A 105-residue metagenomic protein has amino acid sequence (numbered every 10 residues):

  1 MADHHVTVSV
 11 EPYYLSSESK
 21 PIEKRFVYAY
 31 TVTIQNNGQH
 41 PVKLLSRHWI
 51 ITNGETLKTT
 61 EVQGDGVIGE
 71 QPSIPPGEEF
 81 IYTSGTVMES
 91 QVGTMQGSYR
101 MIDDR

Functional and structural regions predicted by a protein language model:
M1-V27: Low-complexity, acidic Ser/Thr/Pro/Gly-rich terminal tails and inter-domain linkers that flank the onset of structured
D3, T52, T60-V62, E89 (+1 more regions): Extended interaction-bearing regions that mediate binding to partners or small molecules
H5, A29, S46-H48: Exposed beta-strand and adjacent loop surfaces of beta-rich binding modules that mediate intermolecular recognition
R25-T31, Q96: Short, solvent-exposed loop/turn segments enriched in Ser/Thr/Gly
I34-G38: Asparagine-centered strand-capping/turn motif at beta-strand->loop junctions
H40-T59, M101: Short acidic, flexible loop segments centered on an aromatic residue
T59-V92: Intrinsically disordered, low-complexity Pro/Gly/Ser/Thr-rich segments with frequent PxxP/GP/PP motifs and embedded
V87-R105: Terminal connector regions
